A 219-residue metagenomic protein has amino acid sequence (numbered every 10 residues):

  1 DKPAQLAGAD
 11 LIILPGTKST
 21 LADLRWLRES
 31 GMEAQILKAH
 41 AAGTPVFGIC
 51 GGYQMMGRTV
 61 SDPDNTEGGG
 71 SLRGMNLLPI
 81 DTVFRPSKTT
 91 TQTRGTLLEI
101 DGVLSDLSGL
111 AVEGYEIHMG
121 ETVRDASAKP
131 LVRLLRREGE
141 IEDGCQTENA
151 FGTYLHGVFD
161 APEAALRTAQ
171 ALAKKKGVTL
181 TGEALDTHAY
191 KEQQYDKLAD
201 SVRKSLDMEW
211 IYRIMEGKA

Functional and structural regions predicted by a protein language model:
D1-Q5: A short, well-structured beta->alpha microelement
L6-L14: Terminal amphipathic helices with adjacent charged low-complexity linkers/tails
I12, C50, H156: Residue-level signal for inorganic ion chemistry
P15, G114-H118, F151-L155: Active-site-proximal beta-strand elements of phosphoester/diester hydrolases
K18-D101, S108-E113: Cysteine-nucleophile active-site neighborhood
A42, R58-D62, I80-F84, V123 (+6 more regions): Short, well-ordered loop/turn and helix-capping segments at boundaries between secondary-structure elements and domains
I100-E148: Catalytic beta-strand/loop cores that center a nucleophilic Ser/Cys/Thr and support acyl-enzyme chemistry
E140-A219: Acyltransferase
